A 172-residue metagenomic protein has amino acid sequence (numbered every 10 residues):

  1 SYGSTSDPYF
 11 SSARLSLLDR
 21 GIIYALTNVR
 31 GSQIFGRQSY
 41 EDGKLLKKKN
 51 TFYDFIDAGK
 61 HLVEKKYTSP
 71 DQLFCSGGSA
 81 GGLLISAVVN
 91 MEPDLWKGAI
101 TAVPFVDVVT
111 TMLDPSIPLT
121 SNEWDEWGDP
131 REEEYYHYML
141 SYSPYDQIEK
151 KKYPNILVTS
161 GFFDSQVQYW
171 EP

Functional and structural regions predicted by a protein language model:
S1, L17, G21-I22: Phosphate-binding active sites in nucleotide-utilizing proteins
S1-S12: Short, surface-exposed "cap/lid" segments of acyl-processing enzymes
A13-S16, L26-P172: Active-site-proximal cap/loop segments of hydrolase catalytic domains
